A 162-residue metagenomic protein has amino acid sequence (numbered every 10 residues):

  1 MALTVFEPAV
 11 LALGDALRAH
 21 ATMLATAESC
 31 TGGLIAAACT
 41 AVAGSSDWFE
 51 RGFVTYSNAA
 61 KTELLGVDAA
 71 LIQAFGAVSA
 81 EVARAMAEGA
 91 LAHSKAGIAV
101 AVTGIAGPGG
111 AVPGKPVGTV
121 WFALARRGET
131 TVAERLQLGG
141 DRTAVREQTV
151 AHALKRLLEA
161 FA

Functional and structural regions predicted by a protein language model:
M1-A162: Short alpha-helical segments enriched in small residues
